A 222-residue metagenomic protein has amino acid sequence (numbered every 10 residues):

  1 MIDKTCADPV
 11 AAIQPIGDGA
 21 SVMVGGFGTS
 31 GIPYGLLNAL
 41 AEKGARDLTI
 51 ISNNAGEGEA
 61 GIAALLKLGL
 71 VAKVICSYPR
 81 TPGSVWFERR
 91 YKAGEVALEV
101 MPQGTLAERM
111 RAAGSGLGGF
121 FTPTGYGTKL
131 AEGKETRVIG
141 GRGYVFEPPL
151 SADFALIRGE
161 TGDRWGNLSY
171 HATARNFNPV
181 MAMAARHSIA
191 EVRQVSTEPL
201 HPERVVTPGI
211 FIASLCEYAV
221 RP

Functional and structural regions predicted by a protein language model:
M1-P222: Conserved alpha/beta enzyme-core scaffold
